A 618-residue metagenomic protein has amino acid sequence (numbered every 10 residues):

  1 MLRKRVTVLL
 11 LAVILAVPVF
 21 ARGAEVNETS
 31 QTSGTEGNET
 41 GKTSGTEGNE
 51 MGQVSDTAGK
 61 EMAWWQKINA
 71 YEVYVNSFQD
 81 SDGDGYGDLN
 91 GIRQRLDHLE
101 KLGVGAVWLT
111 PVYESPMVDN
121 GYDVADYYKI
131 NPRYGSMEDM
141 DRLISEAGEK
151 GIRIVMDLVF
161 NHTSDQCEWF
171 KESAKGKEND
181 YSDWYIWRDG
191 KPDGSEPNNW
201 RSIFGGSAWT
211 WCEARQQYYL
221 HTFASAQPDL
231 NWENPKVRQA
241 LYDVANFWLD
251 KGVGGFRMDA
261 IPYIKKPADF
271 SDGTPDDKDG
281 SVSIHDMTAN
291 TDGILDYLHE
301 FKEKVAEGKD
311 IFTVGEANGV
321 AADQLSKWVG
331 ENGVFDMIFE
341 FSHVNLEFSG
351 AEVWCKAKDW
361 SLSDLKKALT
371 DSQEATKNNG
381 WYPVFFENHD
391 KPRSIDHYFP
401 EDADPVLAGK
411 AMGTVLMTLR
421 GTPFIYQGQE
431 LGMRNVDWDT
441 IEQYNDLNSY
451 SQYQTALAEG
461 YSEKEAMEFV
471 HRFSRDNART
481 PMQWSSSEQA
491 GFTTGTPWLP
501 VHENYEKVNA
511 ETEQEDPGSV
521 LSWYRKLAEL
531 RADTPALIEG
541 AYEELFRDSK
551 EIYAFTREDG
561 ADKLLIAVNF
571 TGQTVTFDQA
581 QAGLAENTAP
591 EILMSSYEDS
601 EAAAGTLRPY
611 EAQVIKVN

Functional and structural regions predicted by a protein language model:
L10-P18: Bacterial N-terminal signal peptides
V19-E28: Sec-dependent signal peptide cleavage junction
N27-T57: Long, intrinsically disordered low-complexity tandem-repeat segments
G52, D56-N246, D250, Y263-A321 (+2 more regions): Acidic/aromatic-lined carbohydrate-recognition and catalytic surfaces of CAZymes acting on diverse glycans
W65, G273-D279, S283-D286, D296-G308 (+10 more regions): Loop/helix patches that line or flank the sugar-binding groove of alpha-linked glycan CAZymes
T574-S596: Beta-strand-rich binding/interaction modules
E601-N618: C-terminal beta-strand-rich structural cap/linker in extracellular carbohydrate-active enzymes
